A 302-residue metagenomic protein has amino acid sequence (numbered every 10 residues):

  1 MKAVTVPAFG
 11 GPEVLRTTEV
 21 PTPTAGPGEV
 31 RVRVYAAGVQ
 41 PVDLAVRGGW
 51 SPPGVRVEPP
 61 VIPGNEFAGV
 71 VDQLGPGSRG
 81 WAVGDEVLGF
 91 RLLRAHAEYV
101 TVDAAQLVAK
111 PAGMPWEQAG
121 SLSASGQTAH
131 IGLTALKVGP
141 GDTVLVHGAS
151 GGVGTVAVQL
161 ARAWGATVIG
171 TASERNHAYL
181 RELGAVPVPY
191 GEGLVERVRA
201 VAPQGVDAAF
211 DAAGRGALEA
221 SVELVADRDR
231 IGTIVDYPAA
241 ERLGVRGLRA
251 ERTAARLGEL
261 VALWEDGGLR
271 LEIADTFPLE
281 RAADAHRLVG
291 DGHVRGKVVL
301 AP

Functional and structural regions predicted by a protein language model:
P21-V39, S51-L93: Glycine-rich beta-strand-centered segment in the early N-terminal region that forms part of a ligand/cofactor-binding
E66, D85-E86, Y99, T143 (+3 more regions): Residue-level marker of beta-strand positions
Q73, G80, E86-G148: NAD(P)H dinucleotide-binding glycine-rich loop of Rossmann-like/cofactor-binding domains, especially the beta1-alpha1
G84, G141, G184, Q204-D207 (+2 more regions): Local beta-strand N-terminus motif with an aromatic residue
L122-G191: Mid-domain Rossmann-like dinucleotide-binding core that forms the NAD(H)/NADP(H) cofactor-binding site
R181, A212-E272, L279, P302: Glycine-rich phosphate-binding loop and adjacent beta-alpha segment of Rossmann(oid) nucleotide-cofactor-binding
L194-Q204: Short amphipathic alpha-helix with an adjacent loop that forms part of the alpha/beta core around
G268-E272, H286-P302: C-terminal capping/lid region of NAD(P)-dependent oxidoreductase domains
